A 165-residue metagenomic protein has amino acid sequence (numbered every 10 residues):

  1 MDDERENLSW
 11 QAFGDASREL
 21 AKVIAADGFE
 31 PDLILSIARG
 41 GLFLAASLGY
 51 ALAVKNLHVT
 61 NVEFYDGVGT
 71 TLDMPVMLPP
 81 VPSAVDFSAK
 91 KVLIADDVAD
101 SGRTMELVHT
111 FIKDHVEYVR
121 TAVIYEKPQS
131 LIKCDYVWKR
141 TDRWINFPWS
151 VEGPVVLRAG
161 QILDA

Functional and structural regions predicted by a protein language model:
M1-A165: PRPP-associated nucleotide enzymes
